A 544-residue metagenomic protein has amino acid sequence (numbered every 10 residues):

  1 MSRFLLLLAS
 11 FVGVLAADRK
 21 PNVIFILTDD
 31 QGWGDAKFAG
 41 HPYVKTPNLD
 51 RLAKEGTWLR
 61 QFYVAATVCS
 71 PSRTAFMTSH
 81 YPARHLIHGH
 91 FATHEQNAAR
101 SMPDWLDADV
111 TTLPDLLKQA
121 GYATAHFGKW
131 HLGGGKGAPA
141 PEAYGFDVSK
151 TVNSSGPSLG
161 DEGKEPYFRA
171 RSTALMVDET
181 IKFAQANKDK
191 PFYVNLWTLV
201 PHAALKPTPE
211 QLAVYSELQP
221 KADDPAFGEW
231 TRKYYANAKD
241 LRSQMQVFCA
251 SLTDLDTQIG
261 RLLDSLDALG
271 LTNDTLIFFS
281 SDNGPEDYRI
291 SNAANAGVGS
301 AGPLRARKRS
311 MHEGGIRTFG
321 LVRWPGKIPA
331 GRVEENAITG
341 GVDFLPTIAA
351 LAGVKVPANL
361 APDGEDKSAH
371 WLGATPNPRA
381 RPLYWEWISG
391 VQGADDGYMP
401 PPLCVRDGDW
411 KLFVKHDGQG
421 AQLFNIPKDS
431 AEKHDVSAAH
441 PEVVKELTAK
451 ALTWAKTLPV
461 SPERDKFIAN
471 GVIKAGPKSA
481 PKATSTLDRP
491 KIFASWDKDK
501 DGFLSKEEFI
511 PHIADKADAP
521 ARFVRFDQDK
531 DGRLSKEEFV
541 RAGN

Functional and structural regions predicted by a protein language model:
M1-L7: Sec-dependent signal peptide recognition, specifically the positively charged N-region followed immediately by
L8-A17: Hydrophobic h-region of N-terminal signal peptides that target proteins for export in Gram-negative bacteria
P21, K498-K506, K530-K536: Glycine-aliphatic tripeptides that mark coil-to-beta-strand junctions in extracellular and membrane proteins
P21, T28-V44, R51, V64-T67 (+12 more regions): Active-site-proximal cap/lid insertion segments
H41-R73, S79-A83, G121-A125, D147-S149: Short, structured active-site-proximal loop/turn typified by the sulfatase FGly-forming signature C/S-X-P-X-R
A83-L113: His/Cys-centered metal/cofactor-coordination and adjacent catalytic loops
D488-K500, A519-K530: Primarily EF-hand calcium-binding motifs
L504-A517, K536-N544: Amphipathic regulatory helices of Ca2+-sensor modules
